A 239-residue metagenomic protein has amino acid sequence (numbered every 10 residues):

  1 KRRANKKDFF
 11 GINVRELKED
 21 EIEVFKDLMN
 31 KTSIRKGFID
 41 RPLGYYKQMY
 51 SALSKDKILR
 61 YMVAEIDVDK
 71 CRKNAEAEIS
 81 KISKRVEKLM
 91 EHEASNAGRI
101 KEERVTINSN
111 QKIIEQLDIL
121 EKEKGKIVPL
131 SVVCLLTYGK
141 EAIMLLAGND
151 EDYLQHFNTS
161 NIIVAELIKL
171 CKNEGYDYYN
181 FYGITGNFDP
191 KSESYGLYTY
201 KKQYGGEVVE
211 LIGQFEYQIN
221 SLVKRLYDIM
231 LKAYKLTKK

Functional and structural regions predicted by a protein language model:
K1-L154: A conserved beta-strand-loop-helix scaffold within acyl/acetyltransferase catalytic domains
N13, D177, E207: Residue-level detector of anion-binding/catalytic polar loops
L17, L43, F181, L211-I212: Residue-level detector of family-conserved "landmark" positions at structurally sensitive sites
E19-K26, N30, G44-A52, N161-K172 (+2 more regions): Short alpha-helical interface patches
F38-R41, E87-M90, F157-N161, I168-C171 (+2 more regions): Glycine-rich loops and low-complexity Gly/Arg-rich segments that provide flexible linkers or classic glycine-based
Q48-S54, G98-K101, C171-N173, N180-Y182 (+2 more regions): Low-complexity, flexible helical/coil segments
V128-L130, T137-Y204: Acyl-donor binding region in acyl/amide transferases
T159, G183-K239: C-terminal catalytic domain of photolyase/cryptochrome flavoproteins, centering on the FAD-binding pocket
